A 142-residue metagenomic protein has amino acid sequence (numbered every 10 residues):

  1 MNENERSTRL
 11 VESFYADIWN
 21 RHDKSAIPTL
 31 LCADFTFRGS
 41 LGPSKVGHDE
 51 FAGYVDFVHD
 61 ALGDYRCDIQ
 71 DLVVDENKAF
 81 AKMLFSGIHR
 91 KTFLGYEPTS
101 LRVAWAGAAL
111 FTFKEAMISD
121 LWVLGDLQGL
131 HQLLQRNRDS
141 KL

Functional and structural regions predicted by a protein language model:
M1-L142: C-terminal and inter-domain tail/linker signature
